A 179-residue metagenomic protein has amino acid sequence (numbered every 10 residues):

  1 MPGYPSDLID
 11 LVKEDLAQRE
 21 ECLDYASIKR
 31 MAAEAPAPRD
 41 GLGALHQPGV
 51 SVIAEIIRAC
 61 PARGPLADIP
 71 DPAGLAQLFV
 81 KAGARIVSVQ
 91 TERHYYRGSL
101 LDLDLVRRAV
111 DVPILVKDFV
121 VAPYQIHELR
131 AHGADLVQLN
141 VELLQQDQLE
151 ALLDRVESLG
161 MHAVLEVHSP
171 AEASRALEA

Functional and structural regions predicted by a protein language model:
M1-I114, Q146, R155, G160-A179: Conserved N-terminal beta1-alpha1 strand-loop-helix module at the mouth
T91, V112-Q125, L139-V141: Glycine- and Gly-Pro-enriched alpha-helical subdomains that act as flexible, kink-prone "lid/hinge" or packing modules
V121-G133, P170-A179: Catalytic cores of alpha/beta
Q125-L143, L149: A short alpha/beta connector and helix-capping loop motif
